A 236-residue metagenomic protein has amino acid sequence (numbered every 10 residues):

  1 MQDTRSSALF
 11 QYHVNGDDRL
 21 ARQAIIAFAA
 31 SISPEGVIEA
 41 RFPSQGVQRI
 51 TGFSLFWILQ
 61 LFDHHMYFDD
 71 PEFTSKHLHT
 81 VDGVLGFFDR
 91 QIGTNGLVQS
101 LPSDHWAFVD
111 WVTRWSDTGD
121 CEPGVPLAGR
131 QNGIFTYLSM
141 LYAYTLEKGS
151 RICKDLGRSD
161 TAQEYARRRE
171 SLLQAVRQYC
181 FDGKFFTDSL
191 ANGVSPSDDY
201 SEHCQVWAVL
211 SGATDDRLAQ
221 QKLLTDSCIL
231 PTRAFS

Functional and structural regions predicted by a protein language model:
M1-S236: Active-site core of glycosidic bond-cleaving carbohydrate-active enzymes
